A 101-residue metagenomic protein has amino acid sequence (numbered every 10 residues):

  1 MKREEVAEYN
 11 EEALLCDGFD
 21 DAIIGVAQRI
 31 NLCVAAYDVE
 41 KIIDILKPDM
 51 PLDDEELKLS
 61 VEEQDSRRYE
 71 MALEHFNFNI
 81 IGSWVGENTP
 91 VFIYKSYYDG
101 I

Functional and structural regions predicted by a protein language model:
M1-I101: C-terminal alpha-helical interaction appendages
